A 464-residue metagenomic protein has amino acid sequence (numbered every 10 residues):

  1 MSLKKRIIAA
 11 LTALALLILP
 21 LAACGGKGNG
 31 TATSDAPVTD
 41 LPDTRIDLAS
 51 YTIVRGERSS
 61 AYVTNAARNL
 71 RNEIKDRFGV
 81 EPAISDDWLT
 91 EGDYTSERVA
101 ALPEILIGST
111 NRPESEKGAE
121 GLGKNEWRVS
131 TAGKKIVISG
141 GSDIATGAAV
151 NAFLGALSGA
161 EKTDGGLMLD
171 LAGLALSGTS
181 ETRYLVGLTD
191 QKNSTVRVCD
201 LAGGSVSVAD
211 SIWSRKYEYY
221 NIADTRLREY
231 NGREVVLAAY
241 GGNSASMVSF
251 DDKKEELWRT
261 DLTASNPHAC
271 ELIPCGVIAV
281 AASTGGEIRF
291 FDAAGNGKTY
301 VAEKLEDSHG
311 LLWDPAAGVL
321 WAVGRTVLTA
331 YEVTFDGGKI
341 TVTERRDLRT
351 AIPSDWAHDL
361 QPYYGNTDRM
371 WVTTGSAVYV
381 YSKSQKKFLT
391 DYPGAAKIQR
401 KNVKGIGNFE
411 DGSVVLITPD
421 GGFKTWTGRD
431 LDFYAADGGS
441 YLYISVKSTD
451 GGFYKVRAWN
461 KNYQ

Functional and structural regions predicted by a protein language model:
P20-P37: Sec-dependent signal peptide cleavage junction
A32-E181: Solvent-exposed alpha-helical segments and adjacent loops that form catalytic or protein-interaction surfaces
T182-Y184, G232-E234, C275-V277, A316-G318 (+2 more regions): Short coil/turn segments that connect the beta-strands within blades of beta-propeller domains
V186-K192, V236-G242, A279-T284, L320-T326 (+2 more regions): Conserved beta-strand positions in repeat-built beta-propeller and related beta-rich domains
D200-S205, F250, A294-G295, E332-I340 (+1 more regions): Short loop/turn segments immediately following beta-strands, especially the blade-tip and inter-blade linker loops
S207-Y217, K254-D261, G297-E303, T343-A351 (+1 more regions): A short beta-strand motif characteristic of beta-propeller blades
A209-E271: Blade-loop segments of beta-propeller domains
E218-R228, A264-I273, E306-W313, I352-Y363 (+2 more regions): Repeated scaffold domains used in trafficking and secretory/extracellular systems, primarily beta-propellers
